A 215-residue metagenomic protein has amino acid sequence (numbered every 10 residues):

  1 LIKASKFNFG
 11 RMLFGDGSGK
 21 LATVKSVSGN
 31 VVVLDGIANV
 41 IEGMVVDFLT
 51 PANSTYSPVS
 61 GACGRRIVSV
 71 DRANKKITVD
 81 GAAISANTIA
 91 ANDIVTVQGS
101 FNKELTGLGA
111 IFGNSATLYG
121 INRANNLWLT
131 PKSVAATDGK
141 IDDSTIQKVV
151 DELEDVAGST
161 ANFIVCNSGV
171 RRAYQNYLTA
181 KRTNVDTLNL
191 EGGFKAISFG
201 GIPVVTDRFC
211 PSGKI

Functional and structural regions predicted by a protein language model:
I2-I215: Core alpha/beta structural scaffold of self-assembling particle/tube/pore-forming proteins
